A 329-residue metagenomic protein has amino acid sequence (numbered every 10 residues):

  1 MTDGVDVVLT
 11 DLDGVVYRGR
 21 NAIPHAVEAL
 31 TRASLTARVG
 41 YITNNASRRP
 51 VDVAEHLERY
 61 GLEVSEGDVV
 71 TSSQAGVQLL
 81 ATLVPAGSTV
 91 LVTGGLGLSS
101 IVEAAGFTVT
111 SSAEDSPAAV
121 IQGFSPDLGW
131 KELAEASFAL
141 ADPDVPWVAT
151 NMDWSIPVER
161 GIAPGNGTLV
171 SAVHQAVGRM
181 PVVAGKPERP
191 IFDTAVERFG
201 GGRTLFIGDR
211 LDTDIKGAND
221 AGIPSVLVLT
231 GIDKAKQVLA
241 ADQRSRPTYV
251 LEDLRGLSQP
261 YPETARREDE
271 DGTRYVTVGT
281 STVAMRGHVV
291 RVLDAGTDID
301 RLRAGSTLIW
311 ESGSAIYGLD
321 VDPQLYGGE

Functional and structural regions predicted by a protein language model:
T2-T10, R18-R20, P24, A54-G67 (+2 more regions): Asp-based, Mg2+/Mn2+-dependent phosphohydrolase catalytic module
G14: Receiver (REC) domain active-site loop signature in two-component systems and cognate sites in sensor histidine kinases
A22-R32: Basic, amphipathic juxtamembrane/active-site segments that coordinate anionic phosphate or diphosphate groups
I42: Glycine-rich loop-to-alpha-helix module at the N-terminal edge of alpha/beta enzyme cores
N45: Conserved phosphate/oxyanion-binding catalytic-loop motifs
P50-V51: Switch/connector loops and helix/strand junctions flanking conserved nucleotide-binding motifs in nucleotide-processing
S72-Q74: Polytopic endomembrane small-metabolite transporters, centered on the Drug/Metabolite Transporter
